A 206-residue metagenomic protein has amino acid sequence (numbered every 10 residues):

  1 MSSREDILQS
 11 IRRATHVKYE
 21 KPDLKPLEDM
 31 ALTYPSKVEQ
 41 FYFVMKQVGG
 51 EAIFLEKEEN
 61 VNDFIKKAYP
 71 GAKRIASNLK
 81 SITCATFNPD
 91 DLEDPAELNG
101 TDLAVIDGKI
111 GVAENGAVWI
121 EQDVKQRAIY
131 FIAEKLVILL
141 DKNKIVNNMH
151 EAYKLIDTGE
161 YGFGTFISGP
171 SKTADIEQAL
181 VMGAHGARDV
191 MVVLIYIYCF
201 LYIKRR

Functional and structural regions predicted by a protein language model:
M1-Y198, Y202-R206: The feature marks the mature, well-folded catalytic cores of soluble enzymes
